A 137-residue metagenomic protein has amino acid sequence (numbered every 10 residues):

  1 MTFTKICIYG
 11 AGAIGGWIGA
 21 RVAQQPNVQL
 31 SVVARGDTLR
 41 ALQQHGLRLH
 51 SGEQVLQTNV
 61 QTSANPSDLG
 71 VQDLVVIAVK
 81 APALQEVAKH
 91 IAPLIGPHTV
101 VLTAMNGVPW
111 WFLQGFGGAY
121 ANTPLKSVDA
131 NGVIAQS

Functional and structural regions predicted by a protein language model:
M1-S51: NAD(P)+-binding Rossmann beta1-loop-alpha1 motif at the extreme N-terminus of oxidoreductases
L56-N59, A64-S137: Rossmann-like NAD(P)(H) cofactor-binding subdomain of soluble oxidoreductases
